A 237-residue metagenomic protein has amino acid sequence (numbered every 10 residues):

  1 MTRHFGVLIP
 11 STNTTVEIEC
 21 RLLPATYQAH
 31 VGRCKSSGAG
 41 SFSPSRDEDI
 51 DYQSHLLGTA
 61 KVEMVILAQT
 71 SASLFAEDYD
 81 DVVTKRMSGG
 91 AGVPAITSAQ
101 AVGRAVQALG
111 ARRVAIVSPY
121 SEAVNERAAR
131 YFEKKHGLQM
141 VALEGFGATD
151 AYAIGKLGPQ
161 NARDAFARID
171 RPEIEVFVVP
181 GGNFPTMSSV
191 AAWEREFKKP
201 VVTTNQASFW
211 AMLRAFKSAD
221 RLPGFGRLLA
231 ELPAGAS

Functional and structural regions predicted by a protein language model:
M1-Q53, Y120-G158: N-terminal glycine-rich anion-binding loop in soluble enzyme alpha/beta folds
D47-K61, N161-I174: Short, well-structured alpha-helical segments in soluble
S54-R104: Glycine/small-residue-rich loop that forms an oxyanion/phosphate-binding "nest" at active or ligand-binding sites
E63-A68, A115-V117, I174-G181: Periplasmic-binding protein-like
V83, G90-T149, L229-A236: Conserved beta-alpha
T84-V106, W193-M212: Short, acidic/small-residue loops that bind anionic groups at enzyme active sites
G145-A153, F197-R221: Short, flexible loop segments at boundaries between secondary-structure elements
R163-W193, S208-F209: Hydrophobic alpha-helical
